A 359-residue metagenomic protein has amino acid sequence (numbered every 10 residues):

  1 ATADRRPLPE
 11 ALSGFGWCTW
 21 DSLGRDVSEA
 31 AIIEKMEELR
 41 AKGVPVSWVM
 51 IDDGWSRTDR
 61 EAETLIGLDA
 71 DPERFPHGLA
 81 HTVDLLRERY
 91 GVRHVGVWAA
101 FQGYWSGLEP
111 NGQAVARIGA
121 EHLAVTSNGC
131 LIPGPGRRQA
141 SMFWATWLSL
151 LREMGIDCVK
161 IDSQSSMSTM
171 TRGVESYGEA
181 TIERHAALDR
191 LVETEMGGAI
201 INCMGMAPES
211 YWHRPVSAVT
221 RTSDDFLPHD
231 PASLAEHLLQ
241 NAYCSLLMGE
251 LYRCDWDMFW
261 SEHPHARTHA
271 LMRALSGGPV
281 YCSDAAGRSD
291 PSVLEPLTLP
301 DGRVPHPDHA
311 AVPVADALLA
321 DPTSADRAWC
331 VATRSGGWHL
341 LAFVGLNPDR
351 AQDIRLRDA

Functional and structural regions predicted by a protein language model:
A1-A3, L8: Extended acidic/polar, glycine-enriched regions that form or flank non-catalytic beta-rich accessory modules
E10-E175: Aromatic-lined carbohydrate-binding/catalytic grooves of carbohydrate-active enzymes
F15, P296, P300-V304, H309-A311 (+2 more regions): Short helix/strand-capping turn motifs
L23-V27, S56-R60, Q102-L108, S166-M170 (+5 more regions): Flexible loop/turn segments at secondary-structure boundaries
L79-R89, E179-I200: Alpha-helix-loop-beta-strand connector modules within alpha/beta enzyme cores
L108-S149, E153, A186-P291, V312-S324: Glycan-recognition surfaces
T171-G178, H213-S217: Short glycine/threonine-rich loop-to-helix capping motif typified by GTGT followed within a few residues by an Asp-Pro
R273-S276, Y281, L319-A359: Carbohydrate-binding surface patches
